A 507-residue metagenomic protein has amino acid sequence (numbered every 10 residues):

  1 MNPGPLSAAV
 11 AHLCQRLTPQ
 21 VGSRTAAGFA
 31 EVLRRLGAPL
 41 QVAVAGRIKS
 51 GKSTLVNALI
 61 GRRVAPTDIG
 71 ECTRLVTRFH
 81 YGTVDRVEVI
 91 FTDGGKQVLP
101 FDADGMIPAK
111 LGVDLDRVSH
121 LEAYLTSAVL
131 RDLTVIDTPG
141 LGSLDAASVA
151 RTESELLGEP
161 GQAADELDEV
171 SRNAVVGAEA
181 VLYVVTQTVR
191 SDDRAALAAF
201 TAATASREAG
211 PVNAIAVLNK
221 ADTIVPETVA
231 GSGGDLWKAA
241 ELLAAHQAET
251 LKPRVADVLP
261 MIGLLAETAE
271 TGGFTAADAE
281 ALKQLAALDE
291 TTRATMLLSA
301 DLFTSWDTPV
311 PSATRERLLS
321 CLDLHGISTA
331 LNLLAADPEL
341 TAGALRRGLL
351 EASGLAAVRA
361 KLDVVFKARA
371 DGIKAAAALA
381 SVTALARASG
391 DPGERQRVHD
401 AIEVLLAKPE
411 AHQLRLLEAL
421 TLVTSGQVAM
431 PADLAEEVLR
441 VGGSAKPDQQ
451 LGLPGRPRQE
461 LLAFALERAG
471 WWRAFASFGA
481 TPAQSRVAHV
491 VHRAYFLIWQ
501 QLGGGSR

Functional and structural regions predicted by a protein language model:
M1-V21: Charged, amphipathic alpha-helical linker segments immediately N-terminal to NTP-binding catalytic cores
F29, V382, I402, V491-Y495: Short amphipathic alpha-helical coiled-coil/interface segments
L33, G37-T291, A352: Globular "head" domains of long coiled-coil molecular machines
G51, T329-D337, F464-W471: Active-site-adjacent bridging/hinge elements
V64, V229, L345, A370 (+1 more regions): Short, flexible helix-adjacent loops and helix caps
V175-G177, P211, I215, A221-P409 (+1 more regions): C-terminal end of P-loop GTPase domains and the immediately downstream helical coupling element
H412-R507: N-terminal J-domain/J-like co-chaperone modules of DnaJ/Hsp40 proteins
